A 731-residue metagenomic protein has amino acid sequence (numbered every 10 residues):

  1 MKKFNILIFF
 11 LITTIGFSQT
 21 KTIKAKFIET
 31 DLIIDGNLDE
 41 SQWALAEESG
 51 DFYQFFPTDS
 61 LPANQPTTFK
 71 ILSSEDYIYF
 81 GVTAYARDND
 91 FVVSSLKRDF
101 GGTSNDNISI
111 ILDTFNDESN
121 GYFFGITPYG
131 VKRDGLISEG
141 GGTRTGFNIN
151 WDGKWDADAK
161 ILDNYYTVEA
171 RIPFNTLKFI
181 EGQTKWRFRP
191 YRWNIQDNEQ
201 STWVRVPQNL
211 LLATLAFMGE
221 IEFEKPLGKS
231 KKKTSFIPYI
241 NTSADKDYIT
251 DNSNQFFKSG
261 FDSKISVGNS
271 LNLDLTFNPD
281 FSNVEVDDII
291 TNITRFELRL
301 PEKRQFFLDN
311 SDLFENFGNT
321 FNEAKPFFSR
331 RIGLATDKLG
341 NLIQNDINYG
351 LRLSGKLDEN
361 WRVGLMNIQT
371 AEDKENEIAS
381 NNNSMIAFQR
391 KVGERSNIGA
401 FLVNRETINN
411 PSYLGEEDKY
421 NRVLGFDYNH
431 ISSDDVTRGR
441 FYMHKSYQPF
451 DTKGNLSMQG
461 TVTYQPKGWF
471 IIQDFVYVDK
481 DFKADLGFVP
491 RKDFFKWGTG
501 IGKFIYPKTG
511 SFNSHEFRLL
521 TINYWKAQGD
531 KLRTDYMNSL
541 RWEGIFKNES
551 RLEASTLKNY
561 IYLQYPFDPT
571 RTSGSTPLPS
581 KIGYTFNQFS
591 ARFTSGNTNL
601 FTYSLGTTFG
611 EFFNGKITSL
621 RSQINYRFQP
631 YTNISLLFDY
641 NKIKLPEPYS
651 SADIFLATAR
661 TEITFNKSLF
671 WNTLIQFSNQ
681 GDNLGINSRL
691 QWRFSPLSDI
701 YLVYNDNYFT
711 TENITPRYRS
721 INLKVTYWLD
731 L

Functional and structural regions predicted by a protein language model:
M1-I23: Bacterial Sec-dependent N-terminal signal peptides
Q19-R390, G399-A400: Structural preference for beta-rich elements and adjacent junctions enriched in aromatics
S73-E75, T103, I161-D163, G268 (+4 more regions): A generic beta-sheet turn/junction motif
N89-L96, R133-L136, F179-E181, V284-D287 (+8 more regions): A short, polar/proline- and glycine-enriched secondary-structure boundary/capping micro-motif
P238, F257-S259, S263, L271 (+8 more regions): Extended, hydrophobic alpha-helical segments in both membrane/secreted and soluble proteins
G260-D262, F277-S282, Q369-D373, L402-I408 (+5 more regions): Conserved short loop/turn motifs at secondary-structure junctions
D346-N348, S354, Y420-N421, D434-L731: Exposed, low-structure sequence patches enriched in small/polar residues
E372-G460: Beta-propeller domains
